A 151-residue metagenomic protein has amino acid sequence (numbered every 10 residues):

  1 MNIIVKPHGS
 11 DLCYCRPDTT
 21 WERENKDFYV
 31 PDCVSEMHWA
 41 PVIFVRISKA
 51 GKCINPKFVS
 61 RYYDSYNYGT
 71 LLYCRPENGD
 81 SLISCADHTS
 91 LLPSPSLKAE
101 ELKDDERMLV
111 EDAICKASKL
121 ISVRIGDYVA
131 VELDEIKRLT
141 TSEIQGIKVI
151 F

Functional and structural regions predicted by a protein language model:
M1-Y128, E135-F151: Catalytic-core "active-site belt" of small-molecule-metabolizing enzymes, emphasizing His/Asp/Glu-rich regions
